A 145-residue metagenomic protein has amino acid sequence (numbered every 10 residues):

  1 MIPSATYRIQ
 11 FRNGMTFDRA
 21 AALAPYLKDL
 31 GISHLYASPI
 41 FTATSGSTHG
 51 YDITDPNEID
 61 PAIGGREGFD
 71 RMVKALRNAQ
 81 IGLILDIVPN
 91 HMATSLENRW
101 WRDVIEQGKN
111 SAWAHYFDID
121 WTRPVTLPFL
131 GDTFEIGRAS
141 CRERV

Functional and structural regions predicted by a protein language model:
M1-R144: Catalytic cores of glycan-processing enzymes that make or break glycosidic bonds
